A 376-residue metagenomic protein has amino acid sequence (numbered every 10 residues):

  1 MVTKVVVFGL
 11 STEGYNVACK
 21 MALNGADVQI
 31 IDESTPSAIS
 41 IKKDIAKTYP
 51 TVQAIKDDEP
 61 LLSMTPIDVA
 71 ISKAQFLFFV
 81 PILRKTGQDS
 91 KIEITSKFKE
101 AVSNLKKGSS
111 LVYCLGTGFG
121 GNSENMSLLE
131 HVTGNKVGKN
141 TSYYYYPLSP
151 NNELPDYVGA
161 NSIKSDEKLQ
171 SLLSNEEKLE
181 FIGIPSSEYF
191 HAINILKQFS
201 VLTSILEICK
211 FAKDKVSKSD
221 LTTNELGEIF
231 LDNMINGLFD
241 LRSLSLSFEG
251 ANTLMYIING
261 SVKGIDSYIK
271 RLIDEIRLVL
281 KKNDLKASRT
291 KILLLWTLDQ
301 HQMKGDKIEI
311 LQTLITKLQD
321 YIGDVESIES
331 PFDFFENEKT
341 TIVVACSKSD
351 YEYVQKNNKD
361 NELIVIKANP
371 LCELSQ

Functional and structural regions predicted by a protein language model:
M1-T48, P66-V69, K291-G323: NAD(P)+-binding Rossmann beta1-loop-alpha1 motif at the extreme N-terminus of oxidoreductases
V7-F8, I163-I229: Active-site-lining helix/loop region of Rossmann-like oxidoreductase modules
F8-T12, D32-S34, V80-I82, C114-T117 (+5 more regions): Structural motif
Y15, K97-K99, S103, G108-F190: Rossmann-fold dinucleotide-binding core
I55-C114, F332-Q355: Rossmann-like NAD(P)-binding element
F199-L285, T290: Interdomain hinge/lid region at the active-site interface of Rossmann-like NAD(P)-dependent oxidoreductases
S245, M255-I342, K348-Y353: C-terminal active-site/capping subdomain that shapes the small-molecule cofactor and substrate pocket of enzyme
D350-Q376: Peripheral docking tails and interdomain loops at the edges of cofactor- or intermediate-handling domains
